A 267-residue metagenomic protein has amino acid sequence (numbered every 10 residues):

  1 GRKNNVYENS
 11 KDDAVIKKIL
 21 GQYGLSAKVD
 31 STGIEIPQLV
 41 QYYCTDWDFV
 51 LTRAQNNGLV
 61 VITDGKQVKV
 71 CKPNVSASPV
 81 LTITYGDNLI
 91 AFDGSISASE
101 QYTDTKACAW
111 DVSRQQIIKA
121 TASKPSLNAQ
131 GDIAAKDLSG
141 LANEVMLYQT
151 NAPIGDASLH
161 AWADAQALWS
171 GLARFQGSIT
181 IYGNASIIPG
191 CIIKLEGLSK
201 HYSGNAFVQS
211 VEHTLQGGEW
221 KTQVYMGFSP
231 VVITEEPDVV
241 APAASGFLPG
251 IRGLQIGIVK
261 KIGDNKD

Functional and structural regions predicted by a protein language model:
G1-D267: Amphipathic alpha-helical and helix-coil boundary elements used as assembly and membrane-proximal scaffolds
